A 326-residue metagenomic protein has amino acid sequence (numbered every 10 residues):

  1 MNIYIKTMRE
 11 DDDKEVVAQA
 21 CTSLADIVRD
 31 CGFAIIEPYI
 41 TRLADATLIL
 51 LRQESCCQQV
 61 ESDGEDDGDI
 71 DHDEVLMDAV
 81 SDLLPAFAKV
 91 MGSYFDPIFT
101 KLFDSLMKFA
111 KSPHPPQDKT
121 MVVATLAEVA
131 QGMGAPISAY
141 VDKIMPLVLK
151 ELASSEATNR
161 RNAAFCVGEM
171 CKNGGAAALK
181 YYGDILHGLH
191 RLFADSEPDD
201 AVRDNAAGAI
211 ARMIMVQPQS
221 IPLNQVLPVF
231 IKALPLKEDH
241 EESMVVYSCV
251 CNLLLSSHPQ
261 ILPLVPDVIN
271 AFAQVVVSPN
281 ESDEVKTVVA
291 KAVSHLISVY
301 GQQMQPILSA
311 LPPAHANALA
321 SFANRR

Functional and structural regions predicted by a protein language model:
M1-R326: Karyopherin-beta/Importin-beta family HEAT-repeat alpha-solenoid scaffold
